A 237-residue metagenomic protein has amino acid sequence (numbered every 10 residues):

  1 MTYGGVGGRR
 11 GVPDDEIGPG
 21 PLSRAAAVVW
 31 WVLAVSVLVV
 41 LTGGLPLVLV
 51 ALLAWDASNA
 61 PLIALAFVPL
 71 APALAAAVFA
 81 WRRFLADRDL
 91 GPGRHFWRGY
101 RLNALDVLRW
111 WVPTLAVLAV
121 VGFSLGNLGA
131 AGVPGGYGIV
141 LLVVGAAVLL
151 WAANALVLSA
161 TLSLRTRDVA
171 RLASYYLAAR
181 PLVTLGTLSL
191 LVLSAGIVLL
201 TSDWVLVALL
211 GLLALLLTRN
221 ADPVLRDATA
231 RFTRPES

Functional and structural regions predicted by a protein language model:
M1-G122, L158-L191, A195-L199, D203-S237: Helix-coil boundary and N-terminal low-complexity module in membrane systems
G93-W97, V140, A153: A general structural signal for well-ordered alpha-helical packing
L115-V148: Membrane-helix boundary elements
L141-V144, N154, R171, Y175: A broadly conserved amphipathic alpha-helix scaffold signal in soluble, globular proteins
V148-T161: Alpha-helical transmembrane segments in multipass membrane proteins, preferentially the mid-helix core
